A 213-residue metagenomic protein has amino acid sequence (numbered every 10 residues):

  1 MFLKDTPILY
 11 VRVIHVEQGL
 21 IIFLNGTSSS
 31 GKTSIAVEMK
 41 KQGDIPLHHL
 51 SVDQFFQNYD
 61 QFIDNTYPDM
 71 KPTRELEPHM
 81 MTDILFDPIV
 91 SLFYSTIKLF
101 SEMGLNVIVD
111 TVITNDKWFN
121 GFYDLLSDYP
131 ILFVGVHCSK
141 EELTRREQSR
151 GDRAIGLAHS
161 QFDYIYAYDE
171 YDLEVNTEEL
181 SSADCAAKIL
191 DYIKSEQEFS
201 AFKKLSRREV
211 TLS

Functional and structural regions predicted by a protein language model:
L24: Hydrophobic anchor at the beta1->P-loop junction of P-loop NTPases
T27: P-loop (Walker A) phosphate-binding loop of NTP-binding proteins
S30: ATP-binding Walker
T33: Walker A/P-loop
K40-P88: Conserved substrate/cofactor phosphate-moiety recognition/catalytic segment in nucleotide-dependent phosphotransferases
M80-S127: Glycine-rich phosphate-binding loop used to anchor ATP phosphates in small-molecule kinases, encompassing both
S127-T144, V175: Conserved phosphate-donor/acceptor-positioning beta-strand/loop module used by diverse small-molecule
R145-K188, S195-S213: Small-molecule kinase domains that catalyze NTP-dependent phosphoryl transfer to phosphate-bearing small molecules
